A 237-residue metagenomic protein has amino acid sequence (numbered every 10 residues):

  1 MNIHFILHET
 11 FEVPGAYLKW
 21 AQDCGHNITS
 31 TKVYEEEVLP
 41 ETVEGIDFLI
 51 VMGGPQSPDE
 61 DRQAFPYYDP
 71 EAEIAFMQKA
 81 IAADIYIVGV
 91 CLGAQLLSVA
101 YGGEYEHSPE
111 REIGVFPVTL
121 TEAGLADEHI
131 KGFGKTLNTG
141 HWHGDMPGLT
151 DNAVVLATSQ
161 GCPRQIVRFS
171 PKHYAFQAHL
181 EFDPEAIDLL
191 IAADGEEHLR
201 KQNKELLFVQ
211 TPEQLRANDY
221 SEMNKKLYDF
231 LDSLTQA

Functional and structural regions predicted by a protein language model:
M1-H4: Extreme N-terminal starter segment of soluble prokaryotic enzymes
I6-H8, V33, L92: Cofactor-binding loop segments of dinucleotide-utilizing enzymes, especially the Rossmann-like FAD- and NAD(P)+-binding
E12-A16: Short N-terminal binding/cap micro-motifs at the start of the first secondary-structure element
Q22-I87: Flexible gly/pro-rich beta->alpha loop and the following alpha-helix that scaffold active-site loops
V51, A82, E122-A237: Amide-donor transfer/coupling interface in amidating biosynthetic enzymes
A80-E104: Catalytic nucleophile loop
V99-T139: A conserved active-site-flanking secondary-structure segment within enzyme catalytic domains
